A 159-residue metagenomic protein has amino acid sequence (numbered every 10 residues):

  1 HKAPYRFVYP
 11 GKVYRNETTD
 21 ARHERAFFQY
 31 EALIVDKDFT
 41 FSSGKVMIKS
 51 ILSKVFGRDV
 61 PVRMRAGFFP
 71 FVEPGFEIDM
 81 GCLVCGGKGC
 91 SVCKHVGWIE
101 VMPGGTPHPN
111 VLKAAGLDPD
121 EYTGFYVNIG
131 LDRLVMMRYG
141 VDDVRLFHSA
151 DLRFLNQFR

Functional and structural regions predicted by a protein language model:
H1-R159: TRNA-recognition modules of translation machinery and tRNA-sensing kinases, especially anticodon-binding
